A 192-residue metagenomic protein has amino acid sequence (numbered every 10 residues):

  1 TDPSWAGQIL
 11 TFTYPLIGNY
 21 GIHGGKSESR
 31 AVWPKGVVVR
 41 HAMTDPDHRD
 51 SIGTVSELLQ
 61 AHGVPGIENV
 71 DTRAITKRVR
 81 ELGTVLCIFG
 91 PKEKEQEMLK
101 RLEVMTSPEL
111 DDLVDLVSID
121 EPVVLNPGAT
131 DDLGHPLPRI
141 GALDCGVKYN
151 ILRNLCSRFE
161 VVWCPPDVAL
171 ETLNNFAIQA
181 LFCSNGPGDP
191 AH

Functional and structural regions predicted by a protein language model:
T1-F176, P190: RNA-binding accessory domains that recognize and position tRNA/RNA substrates
F176-C183: Short acidic/histidine-rich motifs immediately flanking catalytic phosphotransfer sites in two-component signaling
N185-D189: Short glycine-rich anion-binding loops that position phosphate/pyrophosphate groups of nucleotides and phosphorylated
